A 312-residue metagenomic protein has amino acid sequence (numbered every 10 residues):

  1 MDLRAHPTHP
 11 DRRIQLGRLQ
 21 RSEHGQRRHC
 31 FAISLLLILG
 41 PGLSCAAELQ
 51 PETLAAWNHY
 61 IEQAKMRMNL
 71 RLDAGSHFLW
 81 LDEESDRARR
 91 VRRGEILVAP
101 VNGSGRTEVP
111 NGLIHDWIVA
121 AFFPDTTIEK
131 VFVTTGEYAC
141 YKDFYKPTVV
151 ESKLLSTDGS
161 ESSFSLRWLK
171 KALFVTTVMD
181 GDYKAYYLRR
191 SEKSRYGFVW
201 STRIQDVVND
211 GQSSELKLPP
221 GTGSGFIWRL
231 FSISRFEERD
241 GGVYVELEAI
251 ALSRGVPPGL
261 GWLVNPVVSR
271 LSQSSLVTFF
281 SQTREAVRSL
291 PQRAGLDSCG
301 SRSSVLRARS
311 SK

Functional and structural regions predicted by a protein language model:
M1-R27: N-terminal secretory signal peptides that target proteins for export/translocation
A5-T8, A32, S232, A308: Ala/Thr-enriched low-complexity intrinsically disordered regions
T8, Q20-H24, P41-G42, S301 (+1 more regions): Intrinsic disorder/low-complexity segments in short proteins, especially the signal peptide and propeptide regions
H9-R12, L36-I38, R309-K312: Short intrinsically disordered, low-complexity segments
R18, C30, L306-R307: Compositionally biased, low-complexity segments
C30-G42: Bacterial N-terminal signal peptides
A47-K312: Eukaryotic helix-grip
